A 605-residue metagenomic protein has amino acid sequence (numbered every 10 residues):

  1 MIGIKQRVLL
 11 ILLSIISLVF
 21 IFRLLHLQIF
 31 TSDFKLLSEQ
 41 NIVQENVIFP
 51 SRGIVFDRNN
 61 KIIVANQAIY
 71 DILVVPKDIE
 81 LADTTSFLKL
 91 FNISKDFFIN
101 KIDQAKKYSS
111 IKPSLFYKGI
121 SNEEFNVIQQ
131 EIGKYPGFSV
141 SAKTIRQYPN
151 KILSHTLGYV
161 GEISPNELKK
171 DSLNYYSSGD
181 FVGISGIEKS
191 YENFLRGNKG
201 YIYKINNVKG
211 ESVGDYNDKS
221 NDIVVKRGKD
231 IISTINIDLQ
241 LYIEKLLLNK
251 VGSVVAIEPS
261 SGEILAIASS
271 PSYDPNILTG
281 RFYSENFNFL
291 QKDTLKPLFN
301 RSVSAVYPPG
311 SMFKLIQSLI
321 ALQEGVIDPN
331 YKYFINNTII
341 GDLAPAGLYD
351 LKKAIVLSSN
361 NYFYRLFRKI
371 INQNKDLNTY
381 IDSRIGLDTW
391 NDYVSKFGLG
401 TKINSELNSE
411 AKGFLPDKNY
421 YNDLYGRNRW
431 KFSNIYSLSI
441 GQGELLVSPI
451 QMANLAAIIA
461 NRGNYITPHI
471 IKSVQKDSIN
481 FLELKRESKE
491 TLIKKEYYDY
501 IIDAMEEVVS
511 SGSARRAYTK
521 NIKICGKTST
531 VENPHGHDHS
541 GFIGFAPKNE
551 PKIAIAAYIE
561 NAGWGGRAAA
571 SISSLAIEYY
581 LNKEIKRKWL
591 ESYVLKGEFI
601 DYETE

Functional and structural regions predicted by a protein language model:
M1-S284, V306, G386-K396, S439 (+3 more regions): Periplasmic/cell-envelope proteins involved in peptidoglycan metabolism and beta-lactam response
V64, K106, N207-S212, Y216-S220 (+3 more regions): Beta-lactam-recognizing serine transpeptidase/beta-lactamase-like catalytic domain environment
